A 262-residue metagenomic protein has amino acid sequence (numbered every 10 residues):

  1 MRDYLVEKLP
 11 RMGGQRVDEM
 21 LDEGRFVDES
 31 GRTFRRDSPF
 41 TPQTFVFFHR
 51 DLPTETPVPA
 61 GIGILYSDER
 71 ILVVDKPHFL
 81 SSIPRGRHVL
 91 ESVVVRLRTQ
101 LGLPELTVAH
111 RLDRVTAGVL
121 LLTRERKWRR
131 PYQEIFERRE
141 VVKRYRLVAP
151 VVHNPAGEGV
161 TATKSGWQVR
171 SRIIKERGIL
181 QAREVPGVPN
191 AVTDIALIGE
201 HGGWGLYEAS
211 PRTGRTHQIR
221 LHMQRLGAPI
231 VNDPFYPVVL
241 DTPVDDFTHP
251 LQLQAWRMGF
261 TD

Functional and structural regions predicted by a protein language model:
M1-D262: RNA pseudouridine synthases
